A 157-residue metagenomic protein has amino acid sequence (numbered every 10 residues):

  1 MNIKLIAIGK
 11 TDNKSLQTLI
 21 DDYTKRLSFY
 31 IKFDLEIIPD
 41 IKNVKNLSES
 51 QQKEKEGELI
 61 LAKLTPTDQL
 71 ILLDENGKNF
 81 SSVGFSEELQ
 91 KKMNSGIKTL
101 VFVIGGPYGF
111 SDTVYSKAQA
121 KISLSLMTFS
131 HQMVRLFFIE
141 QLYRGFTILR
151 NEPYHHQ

Functional and structural regions predicted by a protein language model:
M1-L27: N-terminal beta1-alpha1 ligand-phosphate binding loop
N2, I97-F102: Loop/turn-to-beta-strand initiation segments
L5, I71, G105, F138: Conserved RecA-like P-loop NTPase ATPase core
I6, E36, I71, A120-I122: Hydrophobic/aromatic beta-strand patches that form the interior of the parallel beta-sheet core in alpha/beta enzyme
T11, E75-K78, G106-Y108: Short glycine-rich anion-binding loops that position phosphate/pyrophosphate groups of nucleotides and phosphorylated
K32, I37-K98: S-adenosyl-L-methionine/SAH cofactor-binding core of RNA-modifying enzymes
G105-G106, K117: Proline/glycine-rich low-complexity loops and linkers
D112-H156: Structured adenosyl-cofactor binding patch, chiefly the S-adenosyl-L-methionine
